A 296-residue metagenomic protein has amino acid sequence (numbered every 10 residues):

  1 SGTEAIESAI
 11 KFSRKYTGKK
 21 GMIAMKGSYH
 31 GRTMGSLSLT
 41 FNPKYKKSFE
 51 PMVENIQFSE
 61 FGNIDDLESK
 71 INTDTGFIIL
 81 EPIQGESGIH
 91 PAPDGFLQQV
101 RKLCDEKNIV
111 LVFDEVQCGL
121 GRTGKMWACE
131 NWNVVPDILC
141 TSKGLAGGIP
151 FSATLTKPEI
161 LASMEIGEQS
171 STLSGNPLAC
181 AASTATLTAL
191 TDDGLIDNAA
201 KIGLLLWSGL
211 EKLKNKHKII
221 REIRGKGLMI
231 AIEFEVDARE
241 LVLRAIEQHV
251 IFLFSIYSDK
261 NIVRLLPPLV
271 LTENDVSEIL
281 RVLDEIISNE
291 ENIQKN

Functional and structural regions predicted by a protein language model:
S1-N296: Conserved N-terminal phosphate-binding loop of PLP-dependent enzymes in the Aspartate aminotransferase
